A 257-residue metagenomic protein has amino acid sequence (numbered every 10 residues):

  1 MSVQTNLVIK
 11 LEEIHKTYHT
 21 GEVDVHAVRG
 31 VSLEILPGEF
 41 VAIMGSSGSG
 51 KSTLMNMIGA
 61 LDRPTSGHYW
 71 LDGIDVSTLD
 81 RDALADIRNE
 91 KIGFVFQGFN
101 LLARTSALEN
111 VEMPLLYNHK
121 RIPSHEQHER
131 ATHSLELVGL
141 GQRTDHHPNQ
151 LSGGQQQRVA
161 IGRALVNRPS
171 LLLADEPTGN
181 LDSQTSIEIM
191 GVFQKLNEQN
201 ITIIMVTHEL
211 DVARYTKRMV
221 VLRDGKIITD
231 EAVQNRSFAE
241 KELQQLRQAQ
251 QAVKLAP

Functional and structural regions predicted by a protein language model:
S2-V3: Pre-NBD coupling/linker segments of ABC/ABC-like ATPases
L7-L222: ABC family nucleotide-binding domain
K226-Q251: Conserved beta-strand-loop-alpha-helix hinge in the C-terminal portion of ABC ATPase nucleotide-binding domains
L255-P257: Non-catalytic connector elements of ABC transporters
